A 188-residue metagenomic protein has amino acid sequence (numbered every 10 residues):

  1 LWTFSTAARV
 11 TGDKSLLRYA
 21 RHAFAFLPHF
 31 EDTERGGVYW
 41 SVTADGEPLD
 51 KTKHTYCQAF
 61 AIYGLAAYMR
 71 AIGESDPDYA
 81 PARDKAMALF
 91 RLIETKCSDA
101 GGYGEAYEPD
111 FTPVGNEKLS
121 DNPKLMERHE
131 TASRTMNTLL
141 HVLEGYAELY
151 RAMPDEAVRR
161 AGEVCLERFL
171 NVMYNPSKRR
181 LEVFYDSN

Functional and structural regions predicted by a protein language model:
L1-N188: Glycan-recognition and catalytic cores of secretory/periplasmic carbohydrate-active enzymes
